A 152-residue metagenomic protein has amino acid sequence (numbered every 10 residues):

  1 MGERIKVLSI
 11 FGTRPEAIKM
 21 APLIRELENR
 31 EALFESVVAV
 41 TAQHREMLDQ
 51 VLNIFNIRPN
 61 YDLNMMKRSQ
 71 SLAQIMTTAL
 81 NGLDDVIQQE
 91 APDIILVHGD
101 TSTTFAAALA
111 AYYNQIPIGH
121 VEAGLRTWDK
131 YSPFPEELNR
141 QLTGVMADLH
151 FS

Functional and structural regions predicted by a protein language model:
M1-A42: N-terminal subdomain of nucleotide-sugar transferases
K6, D93-I94: Structural motif
I10, A39, V97-G99, V121: Structural motif
A32, N114-P117: A short helix->loop->beta-strand "cap" motif at the edges of active sites that frequently abuts
A32-T78, G82: Conserved nucleotide-sugar phosphate-binding/catalytic loop shared by glycosyltransferases and other
I87, A91-D93: Proline-aspartate-enriched helix->loop->beta-strand connector
L96-Y113: An aromatic- and histidine-rich active-site surface loop
I116-S152: Active-site-proximal region of nucleotide-activated glycan assembly enzymes, centered on histidine/acidic-rich loops
